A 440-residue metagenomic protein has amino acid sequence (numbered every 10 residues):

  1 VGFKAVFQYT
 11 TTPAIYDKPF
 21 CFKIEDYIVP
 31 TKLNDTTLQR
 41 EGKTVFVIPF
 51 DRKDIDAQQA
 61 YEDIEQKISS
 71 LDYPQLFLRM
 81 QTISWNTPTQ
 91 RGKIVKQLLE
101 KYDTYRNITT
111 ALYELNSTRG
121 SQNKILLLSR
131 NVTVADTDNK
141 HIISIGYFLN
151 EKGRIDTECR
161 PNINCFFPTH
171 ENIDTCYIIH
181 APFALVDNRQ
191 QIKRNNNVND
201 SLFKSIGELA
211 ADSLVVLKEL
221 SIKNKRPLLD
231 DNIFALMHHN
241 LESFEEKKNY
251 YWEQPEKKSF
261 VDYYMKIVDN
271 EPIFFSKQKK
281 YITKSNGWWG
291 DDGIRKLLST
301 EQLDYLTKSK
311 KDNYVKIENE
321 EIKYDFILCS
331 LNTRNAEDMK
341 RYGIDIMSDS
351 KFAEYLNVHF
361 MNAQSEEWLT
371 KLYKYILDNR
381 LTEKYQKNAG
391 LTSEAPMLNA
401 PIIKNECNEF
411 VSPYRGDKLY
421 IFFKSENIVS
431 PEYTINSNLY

Functional and structural regions predicted by a protein language model:
V1-T10: Glycine-rich phosphate-binding loop
T10-Y440: GHKL/Bergerat-fold ATPase module
